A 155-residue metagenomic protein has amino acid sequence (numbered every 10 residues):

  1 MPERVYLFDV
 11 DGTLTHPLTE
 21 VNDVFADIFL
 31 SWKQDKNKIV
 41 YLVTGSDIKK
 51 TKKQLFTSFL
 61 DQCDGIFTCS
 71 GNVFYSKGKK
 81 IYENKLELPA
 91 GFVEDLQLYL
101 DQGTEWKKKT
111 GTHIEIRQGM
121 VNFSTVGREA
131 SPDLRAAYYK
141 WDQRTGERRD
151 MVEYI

Functional and structural regions predicted by a protein language model:
M1-E3, N37, C63, Q118: A general structural motif
P2-V21, L42: Asp-based phosphoryl-transfer active-site loop
P2-Y6, F25-I28, V126-P132: Short amphipathic alpha-helical segments, especially helix-boundary/capping motifs
T13, N72, R128: Short glycine-rich anion-binding loops that position phosphate/pyrophosphate groups of nucleotides and phosphorylated
H16, T68, R117: Acidic surface patches and DE-rich sequence motifs
V21-H113: Active-site phosphate-binding/coordination module
K107-I155: Conserved acidic, metal-coordinating active-site core of Asp-based, Mg2+-dependent phosphoryl-transfer enzymes
